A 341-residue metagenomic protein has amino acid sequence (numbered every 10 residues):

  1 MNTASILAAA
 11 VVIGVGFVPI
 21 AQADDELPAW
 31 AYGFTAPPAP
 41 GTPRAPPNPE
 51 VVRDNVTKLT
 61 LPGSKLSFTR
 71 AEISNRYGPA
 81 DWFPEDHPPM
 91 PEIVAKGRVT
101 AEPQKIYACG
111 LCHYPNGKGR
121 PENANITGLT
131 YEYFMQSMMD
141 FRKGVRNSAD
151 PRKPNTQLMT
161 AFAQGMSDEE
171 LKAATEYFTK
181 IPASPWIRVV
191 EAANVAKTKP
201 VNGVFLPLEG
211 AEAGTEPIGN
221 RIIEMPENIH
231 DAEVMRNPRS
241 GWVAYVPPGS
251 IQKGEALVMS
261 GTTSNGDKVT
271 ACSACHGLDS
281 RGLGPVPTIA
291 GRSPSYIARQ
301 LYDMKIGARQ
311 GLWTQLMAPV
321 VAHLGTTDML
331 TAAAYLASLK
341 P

Functional and structural regions predicted by a protein language model:
M1-A8: Bacterial N-terminal signal peptides that target proteins for export
I13-A21: C-terminal segment of classical bacterial N-terminal signal peptides
D24-Y107, A149-T262, G266-A271, I306-P341: Flexible coil segments in periplasmic/lumen-exposed cytochrome c-class electron-transfer proteins
K105-A108, N116, T130, K268-A271 (+3 more regions): Short pre-active-site segment immediately N-terminal to redox-active cysteine/selenocysteine motifs in thiol-based
L111-K118, R142-K143, T179-P182, C275-R281 (+2 more regions): Detector for the c-type heme attachment site
R120-I126, G284-A290: Short cysteine/histidine-rich zinc-coordinating motifs and their immediately flanking basic loops
T127-T156, I187, D267, A290-L301 (+1 more regions): Extended intrinsically disordered, low-complexity coil regions enriched in Ser, Thr, Gly, Ala and often Pro
Q252, P287, S295: Copper-binding active sites and cupredoxin-like electron-transfer domains, recognizing His/Cys-rich ligand loops
